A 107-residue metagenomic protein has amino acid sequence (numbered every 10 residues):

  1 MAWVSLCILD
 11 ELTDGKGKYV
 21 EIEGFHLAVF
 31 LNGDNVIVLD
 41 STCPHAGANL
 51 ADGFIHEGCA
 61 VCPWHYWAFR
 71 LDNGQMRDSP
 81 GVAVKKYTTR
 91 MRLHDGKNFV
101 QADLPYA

Functional and structural regions predicted by a protein language model:
M1-E21: Zn-dependent metallo-beta-lactamase
D14-A107: Rieske [2Fe-2S] iron-sulfur-binding domain
